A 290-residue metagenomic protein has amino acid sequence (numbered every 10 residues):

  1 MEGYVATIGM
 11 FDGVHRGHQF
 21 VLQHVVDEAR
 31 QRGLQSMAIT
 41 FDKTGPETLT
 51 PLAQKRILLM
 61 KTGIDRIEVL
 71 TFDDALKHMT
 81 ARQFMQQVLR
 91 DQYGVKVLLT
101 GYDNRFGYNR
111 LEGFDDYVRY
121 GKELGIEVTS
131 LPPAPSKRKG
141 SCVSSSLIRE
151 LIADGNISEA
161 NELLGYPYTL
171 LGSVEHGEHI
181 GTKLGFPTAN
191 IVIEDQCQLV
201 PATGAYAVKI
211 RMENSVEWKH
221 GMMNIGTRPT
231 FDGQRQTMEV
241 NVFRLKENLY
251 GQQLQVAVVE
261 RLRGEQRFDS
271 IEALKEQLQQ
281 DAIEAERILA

Functional and structural regions predicted by a protein language model:
M1, D74-H78, A134-K139: A short acidic, often aromatic-flanked loop/helix-cap motif at beta-alpha or helix-coil junctions that lines enzyme
M1-A53: N-terminal catalytic cores of NTP/NDP-binding nucleotidyl/phosphoryl-transfer enzymes
H15, L59, L98, A160 (+2 more regions): Residue-level signal for inorganic ion chemistry
D42-L124: N-terminal Rossmann-like or analogous alpha/beta NTP/dinucleotide-binding catalytic cores that position adenine
K122-G226: Glycine-rich, Lys/Arg-enriched anion-binding loops that position phosphate/diphosphate groups for phosphoryl
G177-A290: Phosphate/ribose-recognition catalytic cores of enzymes acting on nucleotide-derived substrates
